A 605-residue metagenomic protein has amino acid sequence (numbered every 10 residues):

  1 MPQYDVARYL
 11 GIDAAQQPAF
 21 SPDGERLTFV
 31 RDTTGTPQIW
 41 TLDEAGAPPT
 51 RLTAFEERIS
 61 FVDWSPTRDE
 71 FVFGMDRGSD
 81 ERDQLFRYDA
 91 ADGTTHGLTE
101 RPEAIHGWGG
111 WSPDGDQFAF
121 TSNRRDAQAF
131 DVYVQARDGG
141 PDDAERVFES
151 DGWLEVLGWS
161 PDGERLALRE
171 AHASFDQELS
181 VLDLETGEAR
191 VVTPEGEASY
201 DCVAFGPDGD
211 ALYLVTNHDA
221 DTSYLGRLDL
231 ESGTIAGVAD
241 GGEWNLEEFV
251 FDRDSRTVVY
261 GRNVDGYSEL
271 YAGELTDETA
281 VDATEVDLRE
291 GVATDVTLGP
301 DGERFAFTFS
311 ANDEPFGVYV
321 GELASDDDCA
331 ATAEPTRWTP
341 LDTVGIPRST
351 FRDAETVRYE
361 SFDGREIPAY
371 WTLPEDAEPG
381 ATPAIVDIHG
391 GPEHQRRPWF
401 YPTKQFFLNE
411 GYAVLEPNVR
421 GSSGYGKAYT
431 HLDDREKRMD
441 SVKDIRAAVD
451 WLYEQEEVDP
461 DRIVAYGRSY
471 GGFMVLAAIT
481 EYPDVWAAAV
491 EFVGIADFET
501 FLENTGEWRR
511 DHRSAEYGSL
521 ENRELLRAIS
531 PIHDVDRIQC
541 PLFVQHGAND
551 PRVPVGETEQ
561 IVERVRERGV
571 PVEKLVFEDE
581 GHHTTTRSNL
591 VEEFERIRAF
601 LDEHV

Functional and structural regions predicted by a protein language model:
P2-Q17, P22, R26-T50, A54-S60 (+3 more regions): Peripheral, non-catalytic segments that deliver or gate enzyme domains
T356, V414-E416, K574-V576: Conserved beta-strand scaffold positions in the cores of enzyme catalytic domains, especially in NTP/NDP-utilizing
T382-P383, W486: Local beta-strand N-terminus motif with an aromatic residue
P383-D387, V414: Hydrophobic beta-strand anchors of alpha/beta hydrolase catalytic cores
I388-G390, H546: The conserved beta1-alpha1 loop
L408-N418: A fold-wide structural signal in alpha/beta-hydrolase
V419-V605: Active-site-proximal cap/loop segments of hydrolase catalytic domains
